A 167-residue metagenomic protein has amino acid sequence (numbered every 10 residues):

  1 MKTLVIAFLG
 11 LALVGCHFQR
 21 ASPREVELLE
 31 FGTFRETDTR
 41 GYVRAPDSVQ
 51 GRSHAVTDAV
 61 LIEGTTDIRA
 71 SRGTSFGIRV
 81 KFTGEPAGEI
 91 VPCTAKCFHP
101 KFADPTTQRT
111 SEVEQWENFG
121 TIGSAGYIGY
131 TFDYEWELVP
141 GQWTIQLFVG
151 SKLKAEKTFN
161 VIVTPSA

Functional and structural regions predicted by a protein language model:
M1-L4: Positively charged n-region of N-terminal signal peptides that target proteins for export
V14-G15: C-terminal motif of bacterial Sec signal peptides marking the signal peptidase cleavage site
Q19-L138, Q146-V149, L153-P165: Contiguous segments within soluble domain cores/interaction surfaces
